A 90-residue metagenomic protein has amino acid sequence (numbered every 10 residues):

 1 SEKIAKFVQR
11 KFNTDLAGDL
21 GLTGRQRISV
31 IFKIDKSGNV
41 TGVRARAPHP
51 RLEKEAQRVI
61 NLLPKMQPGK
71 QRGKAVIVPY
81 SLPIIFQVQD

Functional and structural regions predicted by a protein language model:
S1-D90: Charge-biased low-complexity segments
